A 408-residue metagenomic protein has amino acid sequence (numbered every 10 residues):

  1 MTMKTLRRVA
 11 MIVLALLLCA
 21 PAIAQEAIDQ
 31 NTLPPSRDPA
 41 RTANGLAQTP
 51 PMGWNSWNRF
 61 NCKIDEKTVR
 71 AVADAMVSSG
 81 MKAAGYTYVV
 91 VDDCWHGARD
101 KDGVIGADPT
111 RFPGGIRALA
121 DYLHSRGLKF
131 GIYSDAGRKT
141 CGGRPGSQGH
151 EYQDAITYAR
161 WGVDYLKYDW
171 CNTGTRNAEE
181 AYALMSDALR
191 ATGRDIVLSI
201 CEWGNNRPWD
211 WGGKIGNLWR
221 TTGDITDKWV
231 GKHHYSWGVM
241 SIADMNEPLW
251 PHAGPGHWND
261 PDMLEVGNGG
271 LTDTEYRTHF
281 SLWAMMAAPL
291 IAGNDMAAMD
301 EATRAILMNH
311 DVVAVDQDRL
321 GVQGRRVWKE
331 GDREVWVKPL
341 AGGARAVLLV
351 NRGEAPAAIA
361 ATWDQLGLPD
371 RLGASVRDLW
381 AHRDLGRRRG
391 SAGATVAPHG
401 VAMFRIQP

Functional and structural regions predicted by a protein language model:
M11-A20: Bacterial N-terminal signal peptides
Q25-E66, R70: N-terminal module-boundary/linker segments of secreted carbohydrate-active enzymes
P50-S56, G85-D92, K129-S134, D164-D169 (+7 more regions): Structural recognition of the beta-strand scaffold that forms the well-ordered cores of secreted hydrolase catalytic
V72, M76-T175: Aromatic-lined carbohydrate-binding/catalytic grooves of carbohydrate-active enzymes
L128-R144, R190-R207: Aromatic-lined carbohydrate-recognition surfaces of secreted/lumenal glycan-active proteins
H150-Q153, V197-D295: Glycan-recognition surfaces
W283-M286, I291-G293, K329-L368, H399: Carbohydrate-binding surface patches
R387-P408: C-terminal beta-strand-rich structural cap/linker in extracellular carbohydrate-active enzymes
